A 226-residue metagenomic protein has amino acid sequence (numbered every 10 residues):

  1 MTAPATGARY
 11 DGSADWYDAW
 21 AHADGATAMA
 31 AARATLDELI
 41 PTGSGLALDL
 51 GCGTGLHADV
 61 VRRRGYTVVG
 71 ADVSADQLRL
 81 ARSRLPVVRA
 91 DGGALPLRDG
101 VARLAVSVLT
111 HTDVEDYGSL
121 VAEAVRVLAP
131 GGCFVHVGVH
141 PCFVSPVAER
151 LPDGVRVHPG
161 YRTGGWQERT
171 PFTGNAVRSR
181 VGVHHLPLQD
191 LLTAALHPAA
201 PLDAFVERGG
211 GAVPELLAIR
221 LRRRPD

Functional and structural regions predicted by a protein language model:
M1-G43, L56-V60, Q77-L80, G209 (+1 more regions): Conserved class I S-adenosyl-L-methionine
L48-L50, T54-A94: Class I SAM-dependent methyltransferase SAM/SAH-binding core
G93-A105: A short acidic, Gly/Pro-enriched loop at the edge of an enzyme's catalytic core that lines a small-molecule cofactor
L104-Y117: A short SAM/SAH-binding and catalytic strip from SAM-dependent methyltransferases
G118-P130: A short glycine-rich, Lys/Arg-flanked "PGG" loop and its adjoining helix->strand segment in the class I
C133-T170: Conserved class I S-adenosyl-L-methionine
G182-L202: Short alpha-helix
A200, A212-D226: Core SAM-dependent methyltransferase catalytic element
